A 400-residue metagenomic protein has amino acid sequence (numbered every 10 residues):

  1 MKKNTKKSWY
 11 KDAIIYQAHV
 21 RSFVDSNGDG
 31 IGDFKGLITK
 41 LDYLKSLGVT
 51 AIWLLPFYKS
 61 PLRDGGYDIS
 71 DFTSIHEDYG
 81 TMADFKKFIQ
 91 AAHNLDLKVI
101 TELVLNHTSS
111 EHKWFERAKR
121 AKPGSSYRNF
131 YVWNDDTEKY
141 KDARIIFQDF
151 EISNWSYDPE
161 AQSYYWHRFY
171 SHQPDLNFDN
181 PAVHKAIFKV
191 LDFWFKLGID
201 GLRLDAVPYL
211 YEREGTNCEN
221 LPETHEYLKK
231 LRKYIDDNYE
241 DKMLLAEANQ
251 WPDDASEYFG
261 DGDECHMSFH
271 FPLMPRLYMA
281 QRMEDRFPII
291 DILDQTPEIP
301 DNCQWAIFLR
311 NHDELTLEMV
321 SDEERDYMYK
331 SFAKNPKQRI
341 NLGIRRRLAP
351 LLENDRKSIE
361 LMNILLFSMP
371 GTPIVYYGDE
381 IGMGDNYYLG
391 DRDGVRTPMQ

Functional and structural regions predicted by a protein language model:
M1-Q400: Active-site and adjacent substrate-binding regions of carbohydrate-active enzymes
